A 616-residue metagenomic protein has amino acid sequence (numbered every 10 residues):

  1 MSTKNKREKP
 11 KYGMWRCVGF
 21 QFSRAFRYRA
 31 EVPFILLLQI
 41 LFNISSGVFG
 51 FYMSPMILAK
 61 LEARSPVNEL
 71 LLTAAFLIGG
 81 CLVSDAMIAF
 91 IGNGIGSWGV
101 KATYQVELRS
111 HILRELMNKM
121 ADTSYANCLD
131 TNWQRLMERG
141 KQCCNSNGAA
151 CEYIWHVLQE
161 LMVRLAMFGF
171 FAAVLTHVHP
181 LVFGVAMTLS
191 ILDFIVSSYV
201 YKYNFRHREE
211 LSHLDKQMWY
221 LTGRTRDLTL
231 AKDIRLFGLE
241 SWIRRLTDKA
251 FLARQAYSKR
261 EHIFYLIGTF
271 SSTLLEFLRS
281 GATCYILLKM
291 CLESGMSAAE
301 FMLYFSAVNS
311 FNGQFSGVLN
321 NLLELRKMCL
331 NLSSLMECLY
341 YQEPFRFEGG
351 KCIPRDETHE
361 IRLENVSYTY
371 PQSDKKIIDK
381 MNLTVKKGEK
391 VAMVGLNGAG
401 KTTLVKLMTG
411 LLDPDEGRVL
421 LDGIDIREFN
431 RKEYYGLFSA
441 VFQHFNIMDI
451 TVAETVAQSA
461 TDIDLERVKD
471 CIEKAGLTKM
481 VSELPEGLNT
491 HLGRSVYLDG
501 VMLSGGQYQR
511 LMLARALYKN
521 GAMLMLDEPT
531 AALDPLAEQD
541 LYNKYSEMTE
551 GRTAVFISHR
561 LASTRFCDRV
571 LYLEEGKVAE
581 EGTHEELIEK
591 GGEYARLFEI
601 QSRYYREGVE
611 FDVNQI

Functional and structural regions predicted by a protein language model:
M1-G19, A102-E152, L214-Y257, C329-Y341 (+2 more regions): Extended non-transmembrane interhelical loops and adjacent amphipathic helices of multipass membrane proteins
M1-S46, V67-T73, G96-V100, W133-G169 (+5 more regions): Membrane-integrated ABC transporters
F34-I91, L165, F171-N204, G281-Y285 (+3 more regions): Transmembrane helix-loop-helix hairpins at lipid-water interfaces of multipass membrane proteins, especially the type-1
M137, T478-L511, N520, Y604-I616: ABC-fold ATPase nucleotide-binding domain signature/coupling loops
L239, T283, F301-Y340: Cytosolic ends of transmembrane helices, especially the final helix of ABC transmembrane type-1 domains
T409: Helix-to-loop junction immediately C-terminal to a conserved catalytic motif
L420, Y435, A453-L498, Y542-N543 (+2 more regions): ABC ATPase nucleotide-binding domain helical subdomain, centered on the C-loop/LSGGQ "ABC signature"
G487, N543, G551, R560 (+1 more regions): C-terminal portion of ABC ATPase nucleotide-binding domains
